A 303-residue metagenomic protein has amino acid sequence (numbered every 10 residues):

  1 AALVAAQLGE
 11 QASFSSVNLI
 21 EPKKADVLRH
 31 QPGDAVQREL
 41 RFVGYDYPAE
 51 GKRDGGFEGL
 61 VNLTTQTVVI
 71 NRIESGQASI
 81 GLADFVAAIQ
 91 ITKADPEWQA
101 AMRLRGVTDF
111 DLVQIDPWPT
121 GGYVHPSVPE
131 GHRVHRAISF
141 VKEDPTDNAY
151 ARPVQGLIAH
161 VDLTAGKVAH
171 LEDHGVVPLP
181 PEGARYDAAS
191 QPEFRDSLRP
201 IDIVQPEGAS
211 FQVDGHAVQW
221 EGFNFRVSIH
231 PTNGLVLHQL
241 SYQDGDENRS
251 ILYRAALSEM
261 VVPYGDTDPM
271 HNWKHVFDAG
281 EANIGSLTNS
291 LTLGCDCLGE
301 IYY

Functional and structural regions predicted by a protein language model:
A1-T108: Post-signal-peptide, soluble extracytosolic/periplasmic N-terminal scaffold domains of envelope/secretory systems
E10-F14, N18, S79, V86 (+1 more regions): Beta-strand/loop-rich accessory regions of lumenal/periplasmic or secreted enzymes, predominantly carbohydrate-active
